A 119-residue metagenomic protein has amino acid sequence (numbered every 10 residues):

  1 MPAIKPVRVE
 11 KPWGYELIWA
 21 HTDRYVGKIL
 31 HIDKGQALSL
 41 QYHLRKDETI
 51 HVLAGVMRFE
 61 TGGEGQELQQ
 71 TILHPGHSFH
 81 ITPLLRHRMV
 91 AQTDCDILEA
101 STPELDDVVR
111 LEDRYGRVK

Functional and structural regions predicted by a protein language model:
A3-K11, V90-K119: Double-stranded beta-helix
I4-Q41, K46: A short glycine-rich, His/Asp/Glu-containing loop-to-beta-strand
R45-G62: Glycine- and acidic-residue-biased ligand/ion/polar-headgroup-sensing regions
G63-L84: Short acidic-glycine-tyrosine-enriched beta hairpin
